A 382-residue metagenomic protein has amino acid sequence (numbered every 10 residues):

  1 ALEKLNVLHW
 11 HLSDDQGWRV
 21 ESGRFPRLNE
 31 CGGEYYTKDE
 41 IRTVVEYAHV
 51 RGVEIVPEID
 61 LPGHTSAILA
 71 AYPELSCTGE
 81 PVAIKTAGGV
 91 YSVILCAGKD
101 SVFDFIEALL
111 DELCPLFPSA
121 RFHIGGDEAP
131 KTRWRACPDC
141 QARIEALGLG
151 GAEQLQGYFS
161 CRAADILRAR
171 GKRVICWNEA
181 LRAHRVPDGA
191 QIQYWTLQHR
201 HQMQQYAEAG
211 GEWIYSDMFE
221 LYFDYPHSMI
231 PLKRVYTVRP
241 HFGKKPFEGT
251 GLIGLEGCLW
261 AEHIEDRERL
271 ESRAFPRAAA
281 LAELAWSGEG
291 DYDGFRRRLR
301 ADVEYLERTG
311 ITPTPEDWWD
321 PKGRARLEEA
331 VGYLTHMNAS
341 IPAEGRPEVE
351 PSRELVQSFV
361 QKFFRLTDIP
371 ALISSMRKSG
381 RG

Functional and structural regions predicted by a protein language model:
A1-K172: Substrate-binding cleft of carbohydrate-active enzyme catalytic domains
T43-E46, G52, K99-R121, E128 (+1 more regions): Substrate-binding groove of N-acetylhexosamine-processing glycoside hydrolases
